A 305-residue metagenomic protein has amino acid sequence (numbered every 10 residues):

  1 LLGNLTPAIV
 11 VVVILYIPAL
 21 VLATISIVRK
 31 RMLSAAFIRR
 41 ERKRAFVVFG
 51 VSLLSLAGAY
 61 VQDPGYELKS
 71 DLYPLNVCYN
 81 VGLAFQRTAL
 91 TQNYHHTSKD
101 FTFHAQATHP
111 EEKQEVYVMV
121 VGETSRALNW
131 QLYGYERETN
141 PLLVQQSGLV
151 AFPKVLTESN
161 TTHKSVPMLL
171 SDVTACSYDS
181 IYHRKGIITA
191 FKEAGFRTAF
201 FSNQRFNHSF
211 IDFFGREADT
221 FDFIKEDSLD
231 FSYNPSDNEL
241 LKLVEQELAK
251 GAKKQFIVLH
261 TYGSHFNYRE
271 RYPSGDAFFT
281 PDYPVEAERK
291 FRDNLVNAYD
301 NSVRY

Functional and structural regions predicted by a protein language model:
L1-L75: Transmembrane and membrane-interface helices of multi-pass, inner-membrane envelope-modifying transferases
L1-V10, F279, Y299-Y305: Short intrinsically disordered, low-complexity coil segments enriched in acidic
A19-L22, T189, K242, R304: A broad, structural surface signal
S52-M119, T124-E286: Active-site-proximal alpha/beta segments of enzymes that process anionic O-linked groups
K242-Q246, Y283-Y305: A long, amphipathic alpha-helix that forms part of the scaffold/cap immediately adjacent to metal-dependent active
